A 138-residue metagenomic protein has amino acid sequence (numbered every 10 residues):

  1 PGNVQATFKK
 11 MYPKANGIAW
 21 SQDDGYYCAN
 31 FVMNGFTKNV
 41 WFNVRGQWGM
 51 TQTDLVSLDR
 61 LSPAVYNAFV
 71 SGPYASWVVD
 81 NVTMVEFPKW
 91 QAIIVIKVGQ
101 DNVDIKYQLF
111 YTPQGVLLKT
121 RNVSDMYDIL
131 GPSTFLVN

Functional and structural regions predicted by a protein language model:
P1-N138: Interaction-mediating elements
